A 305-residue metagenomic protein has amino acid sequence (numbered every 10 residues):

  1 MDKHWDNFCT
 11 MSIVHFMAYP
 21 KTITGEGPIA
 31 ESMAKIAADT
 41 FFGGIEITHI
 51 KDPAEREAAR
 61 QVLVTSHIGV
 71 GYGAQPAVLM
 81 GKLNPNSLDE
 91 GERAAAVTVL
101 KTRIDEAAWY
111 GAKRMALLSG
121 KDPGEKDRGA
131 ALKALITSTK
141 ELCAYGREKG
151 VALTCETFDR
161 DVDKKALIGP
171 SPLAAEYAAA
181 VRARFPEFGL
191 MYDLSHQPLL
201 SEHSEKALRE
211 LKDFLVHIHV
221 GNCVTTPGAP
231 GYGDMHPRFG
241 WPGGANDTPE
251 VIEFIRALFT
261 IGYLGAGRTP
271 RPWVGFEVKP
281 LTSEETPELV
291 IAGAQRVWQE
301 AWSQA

Functional and structural regions predicted by a protein language model:
M1-I104, A108-W109, F185-E187, A292-A305: N-terminal pre-domain/capping segments
D2-K3, N86-G189: Active-site acidic/histidine proton-transfer and metal-coordination neighborhood in alpha/beta enzyme cores
C9-F16, G43-I47, I68-Q75, M115-L117 (+4 more regions): Hydrophobic faces of well-ordered beta-strands that scaffold small-molecule active sites in alpha/beta enzyme cores
P20-G25, G44-A59, P123-K126, D161-I168 (+4 more regions): Acidic-and-aromatic substrate-binding clefts and catalytic sites of carbohydrate-active enzymes
R60-G71, E125-T139, A166-A180, E205-F214 (+1 more regions): Short, electropositive alpha-helical surface patch
G146-W241: Acidic/histidine-rich catalytic cores of soluble enzymes
G228-F239, G267-P287: Active-site clefts of carbohydrate-active enzymes
G244-G267: A short, acidic, amphipathic alpha-helical segment used as a generic capping/interface helix at domain edges
